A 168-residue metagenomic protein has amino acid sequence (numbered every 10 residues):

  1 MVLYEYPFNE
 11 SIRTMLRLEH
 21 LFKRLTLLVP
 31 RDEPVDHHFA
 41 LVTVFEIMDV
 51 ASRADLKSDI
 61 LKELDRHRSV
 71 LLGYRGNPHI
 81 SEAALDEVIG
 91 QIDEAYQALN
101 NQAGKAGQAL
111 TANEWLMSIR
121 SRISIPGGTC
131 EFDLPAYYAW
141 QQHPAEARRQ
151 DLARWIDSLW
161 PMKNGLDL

Functional and structural regions predicted by a protein language model:
M1-L168: Surface-exposed peri-terminal alpha-helical interaction modules
